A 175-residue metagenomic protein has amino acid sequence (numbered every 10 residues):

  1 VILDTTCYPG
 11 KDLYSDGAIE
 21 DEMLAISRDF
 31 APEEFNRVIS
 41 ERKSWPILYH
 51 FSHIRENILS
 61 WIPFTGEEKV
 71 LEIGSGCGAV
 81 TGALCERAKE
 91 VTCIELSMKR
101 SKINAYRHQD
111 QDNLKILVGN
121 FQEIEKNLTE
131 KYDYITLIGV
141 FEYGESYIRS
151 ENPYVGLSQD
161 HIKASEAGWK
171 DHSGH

Functional and structural regions predicted by a protein language model:
V1-D29: N-terminal auxiliary segments of SAM/dcSAM-dependent transferases
E67-G76: Conserved class I S-adenosyl-L-methionine
C77-A88: Conserved SAM-binding loop of SAM-dependent methyltransferases across substrates and taxa, primarily the Class I
S97-K99: Conserved SAM/SAH-binding beta-strand->alpha-helix loop
D110-Q122: Conserved SAM-binding strand-loop segment of SAM-dependent methyltransferases
K126-I135: A short acidic, Gly/Pro-enriched loop at the edge of an enzyme's catalytic core that lines a small-molecule cofactor
Y134-E151: A short SAM/SAH-binding and catalytic strip from SAM-dependent methyltransferases
N152-K170: A short glycine-rich, Lys/Arg-flanked "PGG" loop and its adjoining helix->strand segment in the class I
